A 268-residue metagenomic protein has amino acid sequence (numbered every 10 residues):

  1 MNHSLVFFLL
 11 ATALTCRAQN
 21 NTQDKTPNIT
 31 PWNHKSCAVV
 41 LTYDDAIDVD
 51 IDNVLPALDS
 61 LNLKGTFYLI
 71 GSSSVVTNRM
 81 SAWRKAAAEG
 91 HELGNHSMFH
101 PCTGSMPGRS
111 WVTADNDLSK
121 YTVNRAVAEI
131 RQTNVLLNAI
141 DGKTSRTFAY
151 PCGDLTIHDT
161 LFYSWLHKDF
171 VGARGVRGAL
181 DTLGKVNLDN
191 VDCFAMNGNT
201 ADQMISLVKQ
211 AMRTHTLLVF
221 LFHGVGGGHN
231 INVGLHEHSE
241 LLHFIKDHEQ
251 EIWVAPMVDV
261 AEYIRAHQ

Functional and structural regions predicted by a protein language model:
M1-P27: Bacterial Sec-dependent N-terminal signal peptides
N21-D50: Boundary/entry segment of secreted carbohydrate-active catalytic domains
D24-P31, G65, S74-V75, N138 (+4 more regions): C-terminal domain-boundary segment and adjacent tail
C37-A38, D59-H158, K168-D169, V176-V191 (+1 more regions): Metal-dependent polysaccharide deacetylase catalytic core of the NodB/CE4 family, i.e., the active-site-bearing domain
Y43-A46, S97, G224, M257: Active-site metal-binding loops of divalent metal-dependent hydrolases
D45-V49, K120-A128, G198, N232-H236: Soluble non-cytosolic domains of exported or imported proteins
I51, L55, M80-R84, V127-N134 (+3 more regions): Generic structural signal for well-ordered alpha-helices, preferentially at hydrophobic/aromatic core positions
